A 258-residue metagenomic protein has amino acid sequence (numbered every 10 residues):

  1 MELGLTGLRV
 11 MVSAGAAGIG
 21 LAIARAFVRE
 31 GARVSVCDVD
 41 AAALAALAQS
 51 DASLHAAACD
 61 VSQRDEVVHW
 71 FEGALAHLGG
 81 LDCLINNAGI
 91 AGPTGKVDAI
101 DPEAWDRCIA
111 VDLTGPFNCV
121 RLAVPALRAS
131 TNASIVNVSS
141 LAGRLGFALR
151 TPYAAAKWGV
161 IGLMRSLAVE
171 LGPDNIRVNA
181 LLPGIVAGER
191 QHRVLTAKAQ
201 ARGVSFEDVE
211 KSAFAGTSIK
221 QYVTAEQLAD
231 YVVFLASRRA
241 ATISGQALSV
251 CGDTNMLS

Functional and structural regions predicted by a protein language model:
M1-E2, A91-T94, L145, Q221 (+2 more regions): Short C-terminal tail/terminal secondary-structure segment of NAD(P)H-dependent dehydrogenase/reductase domains
A41, A57-H69, P102: The beta1-alpha1 cofactor-binding region of Rossmann-like NAD(H)/NADP(H)-dependent oxidoreductases
G95-V97, D101-I109, A213: Substrate-binding pocket helix/loop in short-chain dehydrogenase/reductase
V120, A156, M164: Active-site helix of classical SDR
S140: Residue(s) in the substrate-gating loop at a strand-loop-helix junction that position the organic substrate next
G172, R177, I243-G245: Short, small/polar-rich loop/turn modules that mediate ligand/substrate recognition or access, typified
A180, V204-I243, V250-G252: C-terminal helical subdomain
